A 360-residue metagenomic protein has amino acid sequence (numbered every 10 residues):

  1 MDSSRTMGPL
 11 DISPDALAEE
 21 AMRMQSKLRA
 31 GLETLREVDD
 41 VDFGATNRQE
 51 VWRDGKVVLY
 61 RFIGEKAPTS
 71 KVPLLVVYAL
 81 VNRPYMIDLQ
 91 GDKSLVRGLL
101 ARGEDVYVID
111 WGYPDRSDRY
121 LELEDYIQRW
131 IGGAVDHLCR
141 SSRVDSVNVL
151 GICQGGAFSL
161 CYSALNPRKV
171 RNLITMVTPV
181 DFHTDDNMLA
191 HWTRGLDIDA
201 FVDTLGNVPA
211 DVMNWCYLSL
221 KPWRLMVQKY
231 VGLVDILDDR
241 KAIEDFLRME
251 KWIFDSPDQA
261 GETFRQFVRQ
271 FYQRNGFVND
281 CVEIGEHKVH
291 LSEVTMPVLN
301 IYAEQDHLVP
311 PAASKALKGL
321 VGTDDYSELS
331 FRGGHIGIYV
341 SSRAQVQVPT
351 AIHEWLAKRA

Functional and structural regions predicted by a protein language model:
M1-D15, R140, V144, F158-E262: Alpha/beta-hydrolase-fold enzymes
M1-G44: N-terminal targeting or regulatory segments adjacent to alpha/beta-hydrolase or S9 domains
E37, D42-D115: Short, surface-exposed "cap/lid" segments of acyl-processing enzymes
Y120-S141: Alpha/beta-hydrolase active-site loop
L150-G155, S159: Gly/Ala-rich beta-loop-alpha elbow adjacent to hydrolase catalytic centers
V294, N300-Y302, D306: Short beta-strand/loop motif that positions the catalytic acidic residue of the alpha/beta-hydrolase fold
M296, P310-G319: Short alpha-helix in the alpha/beta-hydrolase fold that links the catalytic acid
L308-P311, E328, R332-Q347: Catalytic histidine-centered segment of alpha/beta-hydrolase-like enzymes
